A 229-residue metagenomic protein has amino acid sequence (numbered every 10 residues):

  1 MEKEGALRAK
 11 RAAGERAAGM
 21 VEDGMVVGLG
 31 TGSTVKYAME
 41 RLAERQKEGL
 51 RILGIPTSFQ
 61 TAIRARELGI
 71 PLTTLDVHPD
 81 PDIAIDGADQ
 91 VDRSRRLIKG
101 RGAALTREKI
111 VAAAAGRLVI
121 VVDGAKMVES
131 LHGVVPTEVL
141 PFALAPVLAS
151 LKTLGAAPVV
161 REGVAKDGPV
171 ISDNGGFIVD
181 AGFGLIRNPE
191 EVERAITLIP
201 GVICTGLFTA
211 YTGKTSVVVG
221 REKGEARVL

Functional and structural regions predicted by a protein language model:
E2-D86, T212: N-terminal active-site beta-alpha-beta segment that forms phosphate/nucleotide-binding and substrate-recognition loops
E2-G5, F59-L229: Conserved phosphate- and dinucleotide-binding cores of soluble alpha/beta proteins, encompassing both enzyme active
